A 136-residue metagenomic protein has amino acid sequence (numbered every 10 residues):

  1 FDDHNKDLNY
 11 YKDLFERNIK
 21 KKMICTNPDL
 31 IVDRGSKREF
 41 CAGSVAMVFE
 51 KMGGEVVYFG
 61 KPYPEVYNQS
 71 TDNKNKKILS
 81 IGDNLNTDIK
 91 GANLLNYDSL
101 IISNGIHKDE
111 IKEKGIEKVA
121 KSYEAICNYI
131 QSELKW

Functional and structural regions predicted by a protein language model:
F1-W136: Asp-based, Mg2+/Mn2+-dependent phosphohydrolase catalytic module
